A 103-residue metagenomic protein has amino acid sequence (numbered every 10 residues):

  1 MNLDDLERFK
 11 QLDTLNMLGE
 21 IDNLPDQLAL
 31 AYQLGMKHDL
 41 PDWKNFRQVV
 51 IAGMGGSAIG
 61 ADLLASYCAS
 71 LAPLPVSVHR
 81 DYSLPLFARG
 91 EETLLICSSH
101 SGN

Functional and structural regions predicted by a protein language model:
M1-L34: Cofactor-/ligand-binding subdomain signature composed of acidic, glycine-rich, tryptophan-containing flexible loops
L34-D42: A short, basic/flexible loop-to-alpha-helix module at the beginning of a structural domain
W43-N103: Glycine-rich phosphate-binding loops that contact phosphosugars or nucleotide phosphates
